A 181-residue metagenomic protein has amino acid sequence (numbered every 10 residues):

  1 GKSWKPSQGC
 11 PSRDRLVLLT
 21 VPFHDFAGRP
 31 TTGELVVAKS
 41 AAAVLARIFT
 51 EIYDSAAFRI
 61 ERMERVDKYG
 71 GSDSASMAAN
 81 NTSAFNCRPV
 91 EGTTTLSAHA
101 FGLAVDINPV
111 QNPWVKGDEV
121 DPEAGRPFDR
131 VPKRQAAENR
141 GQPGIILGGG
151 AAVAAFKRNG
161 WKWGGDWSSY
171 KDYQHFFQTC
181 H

Functional and structural regions predicted by a protein language model:
G1, G28-T32, C87, A136: General secondary-structure edge motif
G1-P11: N-terminal low-complexity, Pro/Thr/Ser-rich intrinsically disordered segments that act as propeptides or flexible
S7, T31-E34, T93, Q142: Residues at structural and domain junctions
G9-M77: Active-site acidic/histidine clusters and adjacent loop/turn architecture that either coordinate catalytic ions
G9-P11, N86, H181: Sequence contexts marking disulfide-bonded cysteines in secreted/extracellular proteins
T20, T31-T32, T50, T82 (+2 more regions): Residue-identity detector for threonine
R59-F101, P109-W114: Active-site-adjacent loop/helix surface patches within enzyme catalytic domains that shape the substrate-binding cleft
P89-H181: Catalytic cores and adjacent binding grooves of peptidoglycan-active enzymes
